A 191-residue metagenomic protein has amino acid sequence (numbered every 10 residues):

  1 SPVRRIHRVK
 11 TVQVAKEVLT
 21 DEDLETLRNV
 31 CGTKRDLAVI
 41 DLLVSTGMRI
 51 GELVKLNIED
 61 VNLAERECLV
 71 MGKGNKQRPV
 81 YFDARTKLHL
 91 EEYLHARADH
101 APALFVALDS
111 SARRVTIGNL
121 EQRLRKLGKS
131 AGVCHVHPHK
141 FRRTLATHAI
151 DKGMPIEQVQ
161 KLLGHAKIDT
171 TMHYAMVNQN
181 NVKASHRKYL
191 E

Functional and structural regions predicted by a protein language model:
S1-E191: Conserved catalytic core of the tyrosine transesterase superfamily
